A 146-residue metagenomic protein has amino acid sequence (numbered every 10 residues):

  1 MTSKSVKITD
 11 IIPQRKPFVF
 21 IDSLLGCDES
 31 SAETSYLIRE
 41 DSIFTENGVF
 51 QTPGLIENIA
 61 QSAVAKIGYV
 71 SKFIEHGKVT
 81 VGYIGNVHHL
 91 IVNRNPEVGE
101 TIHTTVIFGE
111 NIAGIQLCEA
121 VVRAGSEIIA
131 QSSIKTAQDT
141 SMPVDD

Functional and structural regions predicted by a protein language model:
T2-I8, E100-T104: Short Pro/Gly-enriched beta-strand edge/turn motifs at strand-loop
S5-R15, V79: Short aromatic-glycine motifs in intrinsically disordered, low-complexity regions
T9, I21-S23, N47, I91-N95: Beta-strand-rich interaction surfaces with strong enrichment in secreted/lumenal proteins
K16-Q51: Catalytic strand-loop segment that frames the active site of acyl-thioester-processing enzymes
C27-A32, V64, N111-I115: Short, conserved beta-turn/loop elements at beta-strand boundaries and strand-helix junctions
Q51-H76: Active-site helix/loop of acyl-thioester processing domains in fatty-acid/polyketide metabolism, spanning hotdog-fold
I67-H103: Hydrophobic beta-strand-centered segment that forms part of the acyl-chain substrate-binding groove
E97-H103, I107-D146: HotDog/MaoC-like acyl-thioester-processing domains
